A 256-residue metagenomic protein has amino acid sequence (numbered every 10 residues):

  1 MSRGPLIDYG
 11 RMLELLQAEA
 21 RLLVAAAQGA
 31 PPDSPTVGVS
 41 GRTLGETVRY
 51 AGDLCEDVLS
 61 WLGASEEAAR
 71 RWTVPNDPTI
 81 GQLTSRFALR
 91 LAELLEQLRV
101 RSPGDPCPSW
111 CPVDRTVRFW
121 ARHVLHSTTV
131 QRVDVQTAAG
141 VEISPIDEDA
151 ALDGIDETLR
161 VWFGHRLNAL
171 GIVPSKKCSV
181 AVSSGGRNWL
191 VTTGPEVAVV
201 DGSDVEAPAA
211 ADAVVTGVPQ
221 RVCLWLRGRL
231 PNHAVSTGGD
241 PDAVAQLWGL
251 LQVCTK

Functional and structural regions predicted by a protein language model:
S2-E46, G63, R71-P75: An N-terminal domain-cap segment
M12-E19, T47, L83-R90, W120 (+3 more regions): Amphipathic alpha-helix face/heptad-repeat signature
P31-R70, C111-N168, V222: Short, contiguous alpha-helical
Q82-Q131: Hydrophobic alpha-helical segments and helix pairs
I155-T193: A glycine-rich beta-turn/hairpin centered on an aromatic-Pro dipeptide
A181-V218: Acidic/His-leaning functional-site neighborhoods
A207-K256: C-terminal interaction segments
